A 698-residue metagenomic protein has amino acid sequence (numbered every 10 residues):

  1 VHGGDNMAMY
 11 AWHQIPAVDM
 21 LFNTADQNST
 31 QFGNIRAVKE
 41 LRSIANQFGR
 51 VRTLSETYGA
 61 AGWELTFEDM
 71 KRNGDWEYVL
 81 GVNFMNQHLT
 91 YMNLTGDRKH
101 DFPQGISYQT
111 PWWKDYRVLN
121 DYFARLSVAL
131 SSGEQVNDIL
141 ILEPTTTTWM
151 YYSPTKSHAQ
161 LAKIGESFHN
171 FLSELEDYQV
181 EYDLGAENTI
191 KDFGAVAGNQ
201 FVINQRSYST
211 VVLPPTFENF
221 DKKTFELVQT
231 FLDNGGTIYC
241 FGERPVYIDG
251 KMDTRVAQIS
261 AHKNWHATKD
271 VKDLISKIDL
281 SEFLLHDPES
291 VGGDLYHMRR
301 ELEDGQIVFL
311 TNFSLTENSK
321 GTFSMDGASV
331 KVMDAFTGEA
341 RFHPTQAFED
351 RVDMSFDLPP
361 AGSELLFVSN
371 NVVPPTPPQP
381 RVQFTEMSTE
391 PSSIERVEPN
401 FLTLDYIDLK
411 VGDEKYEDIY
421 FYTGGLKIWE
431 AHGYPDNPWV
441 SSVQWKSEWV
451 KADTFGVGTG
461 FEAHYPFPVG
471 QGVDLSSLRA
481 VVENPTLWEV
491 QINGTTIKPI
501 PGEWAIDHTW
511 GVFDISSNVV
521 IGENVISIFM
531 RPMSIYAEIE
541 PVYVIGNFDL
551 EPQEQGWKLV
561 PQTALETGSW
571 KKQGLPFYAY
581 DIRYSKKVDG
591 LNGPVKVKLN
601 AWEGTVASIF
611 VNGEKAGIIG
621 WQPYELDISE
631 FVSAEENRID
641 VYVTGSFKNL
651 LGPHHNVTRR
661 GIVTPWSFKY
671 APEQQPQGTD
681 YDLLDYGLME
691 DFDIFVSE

Functional and structural regions predicted by a protein language model:
V1-P16, M20-R479, E483-P485, V490-E538 (+4 more regions): Carbohydrate-binding surfaces of carbohydrate-active enzymes
G198-N199, P214, K223-T224, T254 (+4 more regions): C-terminal structured "cap/appendage" subdomains that terminate the fold
V372-P391, R531-K558, G645-V696: Glycine/proline-rich low-complexity spacer/linker segments in large multi-domain proteins
F461-A463, V544, I582-Y584, L688: Hydrophobic core residues within well-ordered beta-strands of beta-rich domains
N484-V490, A601-S608: Extended, low-complexity, turn-rich repeat/linker tracts enriched in Gly/Pro/Ser/Thr and Asp/Glu that occur
F577, D581-S585, V595-L599: A conserved, well-ordered hydrophobic junction motif at loop->secondary-structure transitions
V611: A cytosolic small-molecule/anion-sensing beta-strand core signal
